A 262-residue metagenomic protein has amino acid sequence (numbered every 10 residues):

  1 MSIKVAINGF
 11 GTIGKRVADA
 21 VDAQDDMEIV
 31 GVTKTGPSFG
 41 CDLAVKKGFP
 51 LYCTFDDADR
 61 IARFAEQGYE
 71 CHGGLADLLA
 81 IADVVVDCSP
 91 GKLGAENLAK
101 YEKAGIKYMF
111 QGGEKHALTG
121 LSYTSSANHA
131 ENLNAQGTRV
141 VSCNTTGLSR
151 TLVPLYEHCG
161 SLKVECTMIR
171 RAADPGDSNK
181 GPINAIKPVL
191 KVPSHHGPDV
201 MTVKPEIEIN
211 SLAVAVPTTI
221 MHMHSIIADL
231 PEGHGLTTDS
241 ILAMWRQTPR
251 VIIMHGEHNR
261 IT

Functional and structural regions predicted by a protein language model:
M1-D177: N-terminal Rossmann-like NAD(P) cofactor-binding subdomain of oxidoreductases, focused on the glycine-rich
S2-D19, D25, G40-L43, V153-E257: Active-site-lining helix/loop region of Rossmann-like oxidoreductase modules
N259-T262: Flavin (FAD/FMN) cofactor-binding core of flavoprotein oxidoreductases
